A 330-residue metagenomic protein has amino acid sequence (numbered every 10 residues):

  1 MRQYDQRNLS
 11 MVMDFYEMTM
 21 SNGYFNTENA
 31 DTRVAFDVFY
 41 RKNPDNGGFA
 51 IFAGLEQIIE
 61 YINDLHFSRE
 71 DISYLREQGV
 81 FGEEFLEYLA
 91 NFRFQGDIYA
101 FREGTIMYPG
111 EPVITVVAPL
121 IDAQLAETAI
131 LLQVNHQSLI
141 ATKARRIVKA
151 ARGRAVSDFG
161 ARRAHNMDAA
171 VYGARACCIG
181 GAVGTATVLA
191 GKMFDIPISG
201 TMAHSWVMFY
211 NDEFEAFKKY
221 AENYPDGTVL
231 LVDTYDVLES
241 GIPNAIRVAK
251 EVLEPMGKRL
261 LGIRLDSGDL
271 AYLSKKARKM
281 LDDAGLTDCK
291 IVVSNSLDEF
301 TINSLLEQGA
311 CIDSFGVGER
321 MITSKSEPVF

Functional and structural regions predicted by a protein language model:
M1-R33, K42-P44, V80, L86-Q95 (+4 more regions): Buried, small/hydrophobic-residue-enriched core segments of structured protein domains
A30, V34-A90: N-terminal, Lys/Arg-enriched amphipathic/low-complexity engagement segments that precede the first folded domain
E60-D64, R102, M107: An N-terminal, globular interaction/scaffold subdomain
F101, R162, I291-E299, G318-R320: Glycine-rich beta-to-alpha transition loops that act as phosphate-gripper elements at the mouths of alpha/beta enzyme
S199, I263, I291, D313-F315: Hydrophobic residues within beta-strands of alpha/beta enzymes
Y210-N211, T301, T323-F330: Short, charged, surface-exposed secondary-structure boundary motifs
L297-E299, S304-I312, R320: Repeat-solenoid scaffold signature
C311-V329: Glycine-rich phosphate-binding active-site loops on the catalytic face of alpha/beta enzymes
